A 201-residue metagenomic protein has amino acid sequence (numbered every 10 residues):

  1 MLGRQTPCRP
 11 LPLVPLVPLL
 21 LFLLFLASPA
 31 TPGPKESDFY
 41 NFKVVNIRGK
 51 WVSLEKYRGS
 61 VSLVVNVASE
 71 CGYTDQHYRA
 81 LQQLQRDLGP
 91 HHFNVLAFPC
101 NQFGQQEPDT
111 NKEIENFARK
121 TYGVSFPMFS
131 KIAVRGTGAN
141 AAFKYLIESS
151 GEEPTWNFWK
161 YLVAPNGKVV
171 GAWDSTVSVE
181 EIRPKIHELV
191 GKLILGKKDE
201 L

Functional and structural regions predicted by a protein language model:
P7-P29: Cleavable N-terminal signal peptides of Sec/SRP-targeted secreted and luminal proteins
F22-E55, Y73-Q76, A141: N-terminal "domain-start" segment that seeds a small globular fold
V44, N66, P90-N111, V124-T137: Thiol-based oxidoreductase modules, predominantly thioredoxin-like and allied folds used for disulfide exchange
S60-V61, S69-E70, D75-N101, A118-Y122: Conserved helix-turn-beta segment immediately C-terminal to the redox Cys motif in thioredoxin-like folds
V61-L63, K160: Hydrophobic beta-strand anchors of alpha/beta hydrolase catalytic cores
K112-N157: Short, internal strand/loop/helix patches that form the active-site neighborhood or redox-interaction surface
A141-L201: Thiol-/selenol-based redox modules, centered on thioredoxin-like and closely related oxidoreductase domains
